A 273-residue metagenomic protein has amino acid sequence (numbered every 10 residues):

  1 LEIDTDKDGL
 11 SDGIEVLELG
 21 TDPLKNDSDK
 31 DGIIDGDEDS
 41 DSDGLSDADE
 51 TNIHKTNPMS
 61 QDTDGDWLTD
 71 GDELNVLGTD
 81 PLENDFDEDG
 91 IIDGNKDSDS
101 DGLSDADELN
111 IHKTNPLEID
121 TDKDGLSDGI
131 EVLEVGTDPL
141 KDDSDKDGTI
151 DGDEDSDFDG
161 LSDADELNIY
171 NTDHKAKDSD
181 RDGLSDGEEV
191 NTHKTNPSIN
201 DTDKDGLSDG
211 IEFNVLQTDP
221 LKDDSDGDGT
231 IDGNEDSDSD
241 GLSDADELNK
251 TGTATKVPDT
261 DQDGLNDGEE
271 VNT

Functional and structural regions predicted by a protein language model:
L1-T273: Extracellular calcium-associated, cysteine-rich motifs in secreted modular proteins
